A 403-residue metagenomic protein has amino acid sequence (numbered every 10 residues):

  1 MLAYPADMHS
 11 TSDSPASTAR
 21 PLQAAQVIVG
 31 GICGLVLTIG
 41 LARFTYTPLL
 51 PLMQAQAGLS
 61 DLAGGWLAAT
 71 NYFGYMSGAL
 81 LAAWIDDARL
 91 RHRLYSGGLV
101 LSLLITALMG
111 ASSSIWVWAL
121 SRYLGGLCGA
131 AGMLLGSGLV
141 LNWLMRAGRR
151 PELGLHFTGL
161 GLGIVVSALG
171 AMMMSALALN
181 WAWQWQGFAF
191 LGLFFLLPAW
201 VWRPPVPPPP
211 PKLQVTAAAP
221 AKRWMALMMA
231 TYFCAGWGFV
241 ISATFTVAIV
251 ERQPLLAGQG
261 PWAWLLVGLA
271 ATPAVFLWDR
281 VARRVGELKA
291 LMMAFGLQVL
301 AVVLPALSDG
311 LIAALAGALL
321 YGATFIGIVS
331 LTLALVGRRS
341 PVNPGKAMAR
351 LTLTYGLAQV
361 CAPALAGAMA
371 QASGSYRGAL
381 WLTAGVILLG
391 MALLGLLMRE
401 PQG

Functional and structural regions predicted by a protein language model:
T47, W224-L265, L269-T272: Extracytoplasmic gate region of multi-pass secondary transporters
G58, L90, A111-V117, S308-D309 (+1 more regions): Helix-breaking motifs and short loop linkers at transmembrane-helix boundaries and internal kinks in secondary membrane
S77-S114: Conserved MFS/SLC helix-loop-helix module at the cytosolic interface between two early adjacent transmembrane helices
G78-L90, A274-G286, A370-Q371: Helix-to-loop junctions at the C-terminal end of transmembrane segments in multipass secondary transporters
S121-G159: Cytoplasmic helix-loop-helix junction between adjacent transmembrane helices in 12-TM secondary transporters
R146-R203: Helix-loop-helix hairpin linking two adjacent transmembrane segments in secondary transporters
L288-T332: C-terminal transmembrane helical hairpin of 12-TM major facilitator-type secondary transporters
V342-S375, T383: A late C-terminal transmembrane helix in Major Facilitator Superfamily
